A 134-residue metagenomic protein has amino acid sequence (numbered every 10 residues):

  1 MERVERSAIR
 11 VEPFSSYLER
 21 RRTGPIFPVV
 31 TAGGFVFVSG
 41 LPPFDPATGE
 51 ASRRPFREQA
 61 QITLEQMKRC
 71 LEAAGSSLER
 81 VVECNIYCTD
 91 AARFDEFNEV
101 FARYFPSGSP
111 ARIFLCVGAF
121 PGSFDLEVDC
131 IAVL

Functional and structural regions predicted by a protein language model:
M1-E65, R69-V82, C88-L134: N-terminal presequence-like segments and the immediate start of the first folded domain
